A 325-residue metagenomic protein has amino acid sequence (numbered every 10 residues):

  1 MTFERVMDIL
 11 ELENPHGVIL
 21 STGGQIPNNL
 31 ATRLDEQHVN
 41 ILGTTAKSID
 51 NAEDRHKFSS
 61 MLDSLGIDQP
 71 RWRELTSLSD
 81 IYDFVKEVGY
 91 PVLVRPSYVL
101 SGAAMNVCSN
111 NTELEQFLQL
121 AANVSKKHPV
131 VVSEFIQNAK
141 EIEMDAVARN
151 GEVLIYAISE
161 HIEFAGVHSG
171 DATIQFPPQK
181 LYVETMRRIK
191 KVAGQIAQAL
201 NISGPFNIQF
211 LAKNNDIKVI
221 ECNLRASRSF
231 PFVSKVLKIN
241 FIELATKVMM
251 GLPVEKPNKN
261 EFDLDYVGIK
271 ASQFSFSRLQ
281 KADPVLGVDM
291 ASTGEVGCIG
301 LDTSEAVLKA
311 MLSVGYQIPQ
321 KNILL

Functional and structural regions predicted by a protein language model:
M1-G17, I26-N28, G43, L65 (+3 more regions): ATP-dependent carboxylate activation and anion-phosphoryl transfer catalytic cores that bind Mg-ATP to form
D8, T32, S60, D83 (+1 more regions): Surface-exposed charge patches
E13-E53, D68-E74: A short, GP-enriched loop/loop-strand-helix hinge that lies immediately N-terminal to, or at the N-terminal rim
T44-M105: A conserved helix-loop-beta module that forms one wall/lid of the active-site cleft in ATP-utilizing catalytic domains
P70, L324-L325: Active-site mouth loops of central-metabolism enzymes
